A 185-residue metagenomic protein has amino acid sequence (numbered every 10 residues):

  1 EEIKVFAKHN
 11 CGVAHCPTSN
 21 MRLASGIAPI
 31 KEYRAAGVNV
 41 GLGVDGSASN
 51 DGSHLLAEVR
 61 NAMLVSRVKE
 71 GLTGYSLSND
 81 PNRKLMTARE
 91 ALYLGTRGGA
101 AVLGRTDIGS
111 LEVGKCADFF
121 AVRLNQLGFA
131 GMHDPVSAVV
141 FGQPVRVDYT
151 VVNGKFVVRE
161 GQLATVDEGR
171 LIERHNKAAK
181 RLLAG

Functional and structural regions predicted by a protein language model:
E1, M21-G26, V102-L103: A general structural motif
E1-A14, N20-M21: Acidic, glycine-rich loop-and-beta core segments that form the ion-binding/anion-interacting portion of active sites
V13, D45, G154: Residue-level signal for inorganic ion chemistry
C16-I27, G52: C-terminal active-site-proximal or functional interface alpha/beta core segments in diverse enzymes
A24, S110-E112, F129-M132: Extended hydrophobic-aromatic, low-complexity segments
P29-Q126, F141-G142: His/Asp/Glu-enriched, well-ordered alpha-helical/loop segment that forms or immediately abuts the divalent-metal
C116-I172: C-terminal cap of metal-dependent C-N hydrolases
I172-G185: Short, solvent-exposed cationic patches
